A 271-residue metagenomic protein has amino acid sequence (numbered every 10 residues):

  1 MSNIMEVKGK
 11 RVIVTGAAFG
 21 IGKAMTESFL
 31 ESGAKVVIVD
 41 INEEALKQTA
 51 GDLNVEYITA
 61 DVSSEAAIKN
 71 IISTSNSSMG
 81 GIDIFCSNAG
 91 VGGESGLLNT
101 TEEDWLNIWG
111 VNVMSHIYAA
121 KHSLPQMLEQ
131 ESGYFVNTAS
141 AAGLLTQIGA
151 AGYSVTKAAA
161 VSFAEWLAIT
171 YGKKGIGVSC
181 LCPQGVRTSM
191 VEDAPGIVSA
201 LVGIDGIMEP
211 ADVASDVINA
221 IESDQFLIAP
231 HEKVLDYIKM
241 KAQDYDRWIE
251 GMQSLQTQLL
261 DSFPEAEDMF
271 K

Functional and structural regions predicted by a protein language model:
R11, A18-F19: Conserved glycine-rich cofactor-binding loop
S32, L145, W166-I176: Active-site-adjacent segment of SDR/Rossmann-fold oxidoreductases
E44, A60-N70, E102: The beta1-alpha1 cofactor-binding region of Rossmann-like NAD(H)/NADP(H)-dependent oxidoreductases
G96-L97, D104-W109: Substrate-binding pocket helix/loop in short-chain dehydrogenase/reductase
A120, T156: Active-site helix of classical SDR
S140: Residue(s) in the substrate-gating loop at a strand-loop-helix junction that position the organic substrate next
S199, I204-I207, A211-K271: C-terminal tail/cap regions
